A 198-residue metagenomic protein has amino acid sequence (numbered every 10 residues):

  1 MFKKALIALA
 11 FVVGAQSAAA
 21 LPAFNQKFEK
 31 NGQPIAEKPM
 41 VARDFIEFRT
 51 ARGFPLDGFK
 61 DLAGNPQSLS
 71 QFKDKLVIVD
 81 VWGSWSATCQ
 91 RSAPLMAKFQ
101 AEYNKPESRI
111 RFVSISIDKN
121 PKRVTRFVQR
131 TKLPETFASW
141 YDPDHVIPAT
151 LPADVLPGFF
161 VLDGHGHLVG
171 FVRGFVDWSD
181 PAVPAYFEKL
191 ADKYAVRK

Functional and structural regions predicted by a protein language model:
L21-L56: N-proximal helix/coil linker or "cap" segments that precede and/or mark the start of modular domains
L56-V77: A short beta-strand-turn-helix
K75-L76, A93-I115: Conserved helix-turn-beta segment immediately C-terminal to the redox Cys motif in thioredoxin-like folds
K75-V77, W82-W85, V155: Short pre-active-site segment immediately N-terminal to redox-active cysteine/selenocysteine motifs in thiol-based
V81-K98: Conserved redox-active cysteine motifs that mediate thiol-disulfide chemistry, especially di-cysteine Cys-X(1-2)-Cys
S108-K122, E135-D144: Thiol-based oxidoreductase modules, predominantly thioredoxin-like and allied folds used for disulfide exchange
T125-H165: Short, internal strand/loop/helix patches that form the active-site neighborhood or redox-interaction surface
V161-K198: Thiol-/selenol-based redox modules, centered on thioredoxin-like and closely related oxidoreductase domains
